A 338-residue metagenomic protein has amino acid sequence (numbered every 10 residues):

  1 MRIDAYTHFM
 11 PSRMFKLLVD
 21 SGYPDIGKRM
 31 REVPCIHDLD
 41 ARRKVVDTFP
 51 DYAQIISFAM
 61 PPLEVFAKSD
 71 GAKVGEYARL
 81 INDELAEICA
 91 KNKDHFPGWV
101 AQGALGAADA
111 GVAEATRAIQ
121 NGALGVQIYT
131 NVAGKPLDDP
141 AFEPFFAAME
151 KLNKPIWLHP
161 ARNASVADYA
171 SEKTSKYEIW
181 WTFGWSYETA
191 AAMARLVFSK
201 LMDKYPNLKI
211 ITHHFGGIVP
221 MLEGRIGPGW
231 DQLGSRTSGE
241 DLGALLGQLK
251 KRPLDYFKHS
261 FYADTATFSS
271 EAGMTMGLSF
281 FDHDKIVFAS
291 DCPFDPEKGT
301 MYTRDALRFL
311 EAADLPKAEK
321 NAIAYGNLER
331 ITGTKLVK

Functional and structural regions predicted by a protein language model:
M1-A5, M10-A53, D83-A90, A113-R117 (+7 more regions): Mid-to-C-terminal alpha-helical segments outside catalytic/metal-binding sites
F9, A59, L105, P160-D168 (+1 more regions): Short glycine-enriched loops at secondary-structure junctions
R13-V19, A67-S69, D168-S171, L222-I226 (+3 more regions): Short aromatic-enriched loop/helix-cap "lid" or pocket-rim segments at secondary-structure transitions that line
G27-I36, G75-A78, W180-T189, E240-L245 (+1 more regions): A short acidic, glycine-rich active-site loop that binds or catalyzes chemistry on phosphate/adenosine moieties
R29, V45-V46, P50-I88, K93-A104: Short, well-structured secondary-structure segments
I36, A72-N82, A108-V112, P136-E143 (+5 more regions): Non-membrane alpha-helical structural segments and their capping/turn regions in soluble enzymes
P61-P62, G103-D109, A118, G217-I218: Short, internal active-site loops enriched in acidic
I119-V287: Catalytic pocket-lining loop regions of alpha/beta-barrel enzymes, especially the amidohydrolase/enolase/GH5 lineages
